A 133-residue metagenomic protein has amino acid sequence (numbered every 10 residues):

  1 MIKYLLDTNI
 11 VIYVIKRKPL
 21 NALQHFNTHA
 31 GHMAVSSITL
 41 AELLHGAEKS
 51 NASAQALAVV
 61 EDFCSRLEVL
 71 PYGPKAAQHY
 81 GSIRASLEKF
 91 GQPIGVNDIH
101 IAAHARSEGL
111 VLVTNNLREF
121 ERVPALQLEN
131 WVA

Functional and structural regions predicted by a protein language model:
M1-K3, A102, R106-A133: Acidic, PIN/NYN-like endoribonuclease modules and their adjacent C-terminal/linker elements
M1-V35, H45-D62, K89: Short, well-structured N-terminal submotif of metal-dependent ribonuclease cores
I2, E68-V113: Active-site neighborhoods of divalent-metal-dependent phosphate/nucleic-acid chemistry enzymes
D7-T8, L43, Y80, A105 (+1 more regions): Generic structural signal for small/hydrophobic residues in well-ordered secondary structure, especially within
I10-V11, T39, A76, I101 (+1 more regions): Alpha-helix capping/helix-boundary segments
S37, G73, V132: Residues at the C-termini of beta-strands that transition into short coil/loop
